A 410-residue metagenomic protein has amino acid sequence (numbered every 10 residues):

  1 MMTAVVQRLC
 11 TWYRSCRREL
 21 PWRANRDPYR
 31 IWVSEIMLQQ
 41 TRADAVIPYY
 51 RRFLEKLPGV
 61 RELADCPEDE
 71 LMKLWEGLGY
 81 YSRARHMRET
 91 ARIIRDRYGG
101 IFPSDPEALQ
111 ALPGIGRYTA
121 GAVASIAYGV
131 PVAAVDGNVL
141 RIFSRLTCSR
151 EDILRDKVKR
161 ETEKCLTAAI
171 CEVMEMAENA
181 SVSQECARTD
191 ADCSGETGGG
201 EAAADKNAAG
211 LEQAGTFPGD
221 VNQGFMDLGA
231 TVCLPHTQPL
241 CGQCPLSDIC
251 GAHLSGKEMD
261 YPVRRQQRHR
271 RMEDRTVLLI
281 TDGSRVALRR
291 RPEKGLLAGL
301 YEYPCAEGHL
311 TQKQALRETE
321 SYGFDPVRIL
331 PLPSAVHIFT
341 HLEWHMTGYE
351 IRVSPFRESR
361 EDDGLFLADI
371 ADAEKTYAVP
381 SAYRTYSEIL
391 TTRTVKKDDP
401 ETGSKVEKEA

Functional and structural regions predicted by a protein language model:
M1-R18, A24, E172-G215, D227-A410: Intrinsically disordered, low-complexity, charged terminal extensions of DNA damage-control enzymes
T3-R8, W12-P239, I249-G251, D325: Catalytic cores of DNA base-excision repair glycosylases
